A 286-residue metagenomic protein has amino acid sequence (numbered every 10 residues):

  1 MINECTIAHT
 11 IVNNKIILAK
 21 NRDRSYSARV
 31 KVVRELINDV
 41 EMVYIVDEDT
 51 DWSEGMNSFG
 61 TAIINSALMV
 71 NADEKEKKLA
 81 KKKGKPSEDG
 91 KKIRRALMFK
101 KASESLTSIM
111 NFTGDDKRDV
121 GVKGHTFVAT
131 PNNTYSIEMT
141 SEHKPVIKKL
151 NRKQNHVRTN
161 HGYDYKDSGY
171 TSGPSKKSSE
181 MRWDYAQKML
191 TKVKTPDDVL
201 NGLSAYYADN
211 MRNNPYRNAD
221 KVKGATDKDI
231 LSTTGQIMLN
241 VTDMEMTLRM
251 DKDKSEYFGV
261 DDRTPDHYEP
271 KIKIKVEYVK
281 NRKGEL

Functional and structural regions predicted by a protein language model:
M1-E4, H9-E104, T130-L286: C-terminal, well-structured catalytic/ligand-binding subdomain of enzymes
K101-G114: Short, gly/Ser/Thr-rich active-site loops of penicillin-recognizing serine hydrolases
N111-N133: Catalytic core of PPM/PP2C metal-dependent serine/threonine phosphatase domains
